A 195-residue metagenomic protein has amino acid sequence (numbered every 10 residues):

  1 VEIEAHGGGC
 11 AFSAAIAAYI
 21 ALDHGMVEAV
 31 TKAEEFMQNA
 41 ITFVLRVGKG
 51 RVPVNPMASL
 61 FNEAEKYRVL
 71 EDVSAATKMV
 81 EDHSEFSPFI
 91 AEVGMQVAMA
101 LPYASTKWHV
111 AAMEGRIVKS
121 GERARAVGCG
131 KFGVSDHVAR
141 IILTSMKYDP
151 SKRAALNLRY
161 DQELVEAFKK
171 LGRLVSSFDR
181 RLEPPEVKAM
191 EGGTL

Functional and structural regions predicted by a protein language model:
V1-E2, T42: Conserved phosphate-donor
E2-H6, A189-M190: Short, glycine/charged-rich beta-strand-loop motifs at protein surfaces that mediate ligand recognition and catalysis
A5-M26: Short, small-residue alpha-helix embedded
G25-I41: Short, well-structured alpha-helical segments that form the helix of a local strand-helix-strand
M37-Q38, R51-F61: A short, charged, Gly/Pro-tolerant segment at domain boundaries
V44, M57-L195: Conserved mixed alpha/beta catalytic, RNA-binding, or beta-rich assembly cores of soluble enzyme, regulatory
L45-G50: Acidic, Ser/Thr-rich low-complexity linear motifs
